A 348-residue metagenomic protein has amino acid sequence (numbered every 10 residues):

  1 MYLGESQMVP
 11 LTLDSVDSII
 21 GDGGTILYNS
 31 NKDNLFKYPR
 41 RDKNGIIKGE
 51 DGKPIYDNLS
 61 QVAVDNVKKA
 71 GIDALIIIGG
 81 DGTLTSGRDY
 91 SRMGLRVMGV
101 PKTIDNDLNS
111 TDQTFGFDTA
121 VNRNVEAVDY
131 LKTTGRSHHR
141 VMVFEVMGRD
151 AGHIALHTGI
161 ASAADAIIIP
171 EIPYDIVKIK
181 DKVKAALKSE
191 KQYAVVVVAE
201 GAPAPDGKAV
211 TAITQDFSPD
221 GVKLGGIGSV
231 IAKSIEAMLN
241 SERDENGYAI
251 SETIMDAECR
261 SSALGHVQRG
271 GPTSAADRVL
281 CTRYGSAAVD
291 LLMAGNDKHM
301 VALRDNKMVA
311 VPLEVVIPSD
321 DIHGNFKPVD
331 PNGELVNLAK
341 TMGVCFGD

Functional and structural regions predicted by a protein language model:
M1-G71, G82, A204-A209, D216-S229 (+8 more regions): A cross-family phosphate/adenosyl-ligand binding-site feature
M1-L75, D81-S162: Small/polar-residue-rich loop-to-helix segments that shape phosphate-bearing ligand pockets
N66, A70, A74-G79, T85-D89 (+3 more regions): Accessory alpha-helical/coil subdomains and C-terminal extensions that flank or cap enzyme catalytic cores
G80, T103, I172, D305: Residue-level "edge-of-site" marker
M98, R260-S262: General small-molecule cofactor/ligand-binding pocket signal
N106-L108, D112, T214-P219, R269-S274: Short beta-alpha connecting loops at secondary-structure transitions that line or flank enzyme active sites
I235, R269-R283, A287, L291-M293: Hydrophobic alpha-helical bundle architecture
